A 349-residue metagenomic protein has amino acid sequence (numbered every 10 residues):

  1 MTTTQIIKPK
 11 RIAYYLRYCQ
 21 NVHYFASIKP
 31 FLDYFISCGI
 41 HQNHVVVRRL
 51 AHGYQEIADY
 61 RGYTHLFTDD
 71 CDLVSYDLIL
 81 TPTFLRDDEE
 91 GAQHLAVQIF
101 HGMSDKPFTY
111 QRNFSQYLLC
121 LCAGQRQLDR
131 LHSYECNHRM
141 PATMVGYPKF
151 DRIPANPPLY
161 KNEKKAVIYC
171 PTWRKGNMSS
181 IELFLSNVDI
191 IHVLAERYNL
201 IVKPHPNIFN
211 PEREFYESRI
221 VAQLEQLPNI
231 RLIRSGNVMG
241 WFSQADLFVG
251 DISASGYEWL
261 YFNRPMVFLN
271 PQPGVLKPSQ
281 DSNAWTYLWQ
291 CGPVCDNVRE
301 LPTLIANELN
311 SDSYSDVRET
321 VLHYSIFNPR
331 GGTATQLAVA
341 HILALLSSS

Functional and structural regions predicted by a protein language model:
T4-N21, Y169: Nucleotide-activated donor-dependent transferases that construct or modify glycoconjugates
A13-P154: Active-site and donor-binding regions of nucleotide-sugar-utilizing enzymes
Q20-C38, A142-V145, K149-I220, C295 (+1 more regions): Conserved catalytic-core segment of nucleotide-activated headgroup transferases in glycan assembly
N43-D59, A195-R234: Catalytic donor nucleotide-activated moiety binding site of glycosyltransferases and closely related
F67-C71, E214-Y257: Donor nucleotide-activated moiety binding/catalytic core segment of transferases that use nucleotide-activated donors
D88-Q98, G236-P278: A donor-sugar binding/catalytic signature common to diverse glycosyltransferases and related nucleotide-sugar
H138-R139, A254-I326: Catalytic binding pocket for nucleotide-activated donors in carbohydrate/polymer assembly enzymes
R330-S349: C-terminal alpha-helical cap of glycosyltransferases
